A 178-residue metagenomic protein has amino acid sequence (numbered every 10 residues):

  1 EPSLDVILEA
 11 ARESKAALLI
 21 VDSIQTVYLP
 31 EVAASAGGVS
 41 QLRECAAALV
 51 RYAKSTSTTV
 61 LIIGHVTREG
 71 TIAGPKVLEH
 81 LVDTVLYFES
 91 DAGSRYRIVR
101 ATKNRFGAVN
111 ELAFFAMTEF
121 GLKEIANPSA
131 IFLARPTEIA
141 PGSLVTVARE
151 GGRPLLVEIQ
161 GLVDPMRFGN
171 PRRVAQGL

Functional and structural regions predicted by a protein language model:
E1-L4, S23-T26, V32, T58 (+3 more regions): Short, ordered loop/turn segments at secondary-structure junctions
E1-R51: Conserved inter-motif catalytic segment of the P-loop NTP-binding fold
E9-V21, Q25, S90-Q176: Conserved P-loop NTPase
A11, E31-A33, A73-P75, V99-R100: Short amphipathic alpha-helical segments
V21, V60-I62, K76: Long C-terminal interaction/binding lobes of large macromolecular proteins
A36-V39, I72, R172-L178: Ordered, soluble secondary-structure elements with a strong preference for glycine-centered loop motifs and nearby
S40-L61, H65, L81-A92: Substrate-engagement module of ASCE P-loop NTPases
T71-L81: Short regulatory helix/loop adjacent to the ATP-binding pocket of P-loop NTPases
